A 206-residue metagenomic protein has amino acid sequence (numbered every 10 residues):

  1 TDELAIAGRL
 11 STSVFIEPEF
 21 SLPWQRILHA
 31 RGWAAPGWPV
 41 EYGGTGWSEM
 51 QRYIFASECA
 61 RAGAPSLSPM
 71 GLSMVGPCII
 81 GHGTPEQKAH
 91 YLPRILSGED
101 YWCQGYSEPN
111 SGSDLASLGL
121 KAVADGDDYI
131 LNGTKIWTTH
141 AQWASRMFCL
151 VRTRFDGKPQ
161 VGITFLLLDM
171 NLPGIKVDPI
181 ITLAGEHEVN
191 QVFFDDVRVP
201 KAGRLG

Functional and structural regions predicted by a protein language model:
T1-M70, I80-G81, E86-S97, Y101 (+1 more regions): Amphipathic, small/basic residue-rich leader segments at the start of a protein or domain
G32, F55-A60, V151, L167-P173 (+1 more regions): Short Ser/Thr-interspersed hydrophobic loop/turn segments at strand-loop and sheet-helix junctions that line or gate
S66-G76, E99-G105, T134-M147: FAD-binding core of FAD-dependent oxidoreductases, characterized by glycine-rich FAD pyrophosphate-binding loops
S68, N110-S113, W137-H140, F155-G157 (+2 more regions): Short Gly/Pro-enriched turn/cap motifs at secondary-structure boundaries
G81-G83, V123, C149-T153, L167-D169 (+1 more regions): Short beta-strand-to-turn element immediately C-terminal to the catalytic PLP-Schiff-base lysine in fold type I
G83, Y101-V123: A gly/ser-rich beta-alpha-beta helix-loop segment of oxidoreductase catalytic cores
G119, D128, N132-D178: A short core secondary-structure module
N171-R198, R204: Flexible, small-/acidic-enriched active-site or ligand-binding loops
